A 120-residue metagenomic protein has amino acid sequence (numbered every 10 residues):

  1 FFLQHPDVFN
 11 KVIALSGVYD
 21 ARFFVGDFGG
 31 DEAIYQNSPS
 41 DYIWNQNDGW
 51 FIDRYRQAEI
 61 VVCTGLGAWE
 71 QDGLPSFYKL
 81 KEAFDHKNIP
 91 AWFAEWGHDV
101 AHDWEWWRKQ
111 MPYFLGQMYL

Functional and structural regions predicted by a protein language model:
F1-L120: Non-catalytic cap/lid and distal C-terminal segments of serine-dependent acyl enzymes
